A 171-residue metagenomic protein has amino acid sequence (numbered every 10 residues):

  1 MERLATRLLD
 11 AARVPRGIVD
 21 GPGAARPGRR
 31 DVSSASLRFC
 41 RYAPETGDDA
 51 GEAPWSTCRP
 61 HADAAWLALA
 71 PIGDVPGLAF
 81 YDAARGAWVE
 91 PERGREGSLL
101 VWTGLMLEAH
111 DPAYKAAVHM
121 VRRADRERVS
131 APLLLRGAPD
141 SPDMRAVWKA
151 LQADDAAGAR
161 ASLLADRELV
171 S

Functional and structural regions predicted by a protein language model:
E2-G77: Conserved double-stranded beta-helix
W55, I72-S171: Catalytic core of Fe(II)/2-oxoglutarate
